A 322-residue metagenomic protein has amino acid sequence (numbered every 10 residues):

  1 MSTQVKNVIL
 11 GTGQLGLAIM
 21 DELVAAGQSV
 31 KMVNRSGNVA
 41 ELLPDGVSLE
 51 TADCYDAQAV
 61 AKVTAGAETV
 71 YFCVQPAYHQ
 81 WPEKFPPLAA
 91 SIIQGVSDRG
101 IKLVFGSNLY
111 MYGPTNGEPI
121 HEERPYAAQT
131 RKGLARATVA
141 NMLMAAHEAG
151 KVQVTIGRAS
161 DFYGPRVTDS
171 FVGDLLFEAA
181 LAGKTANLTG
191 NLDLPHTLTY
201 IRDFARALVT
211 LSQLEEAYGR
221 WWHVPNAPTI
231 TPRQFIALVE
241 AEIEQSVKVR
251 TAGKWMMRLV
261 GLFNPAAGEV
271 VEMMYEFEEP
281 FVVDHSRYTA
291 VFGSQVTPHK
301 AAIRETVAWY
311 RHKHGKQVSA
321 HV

Functional and structural regions predicted by a protein language model:
Q4, T210-V270, H285, T297-V322: Mid/C-terminal beta-alpha module of Rossmann-like enzyme folds, strongest in SDR-family dehydrogenases/epimerases
N7-G11: Conserved N-terminal Rossmann-fold NAD(P)-binding element of oxidoreductases
L15: Hydrophobic/small residue at the entry helix of a nucleotide-binding pocket
K31, A90-T138: Conserved Rossmann-fold NAD(P)-dependent oxidoreductase catalytic core, especially the SDR/UDP-sugar
N38-R99: NAD(P)H-binding glycine-rich loop region in Rossmannoid oxidoreductase-like domains and their noncatalytic homologs
P82, P86, Q129-N141, S170-D174 (+3 more regions): Short-chain dehydrogenase/reductase
N108, N141-R166: Conserved beta-loop-beta element that borders a ligand/cofactor-binding pocket
T168-L175, T189-S212, G219-H223: Substrate-positioning beta->alpha
